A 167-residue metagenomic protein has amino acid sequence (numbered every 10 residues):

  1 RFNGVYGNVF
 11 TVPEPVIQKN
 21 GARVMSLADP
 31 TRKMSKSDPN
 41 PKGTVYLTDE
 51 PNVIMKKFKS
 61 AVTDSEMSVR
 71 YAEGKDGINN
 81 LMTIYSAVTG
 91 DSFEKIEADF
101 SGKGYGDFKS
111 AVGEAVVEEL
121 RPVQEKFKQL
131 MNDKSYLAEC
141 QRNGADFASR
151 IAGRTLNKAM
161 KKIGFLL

Functional and structural regions predicted by a protein language model:
R1-L167: Conserved nucleotide- and phosphate/pyrophosphate-binding catalytic cores in adenylate/nucleotidyl-handling enzymes
